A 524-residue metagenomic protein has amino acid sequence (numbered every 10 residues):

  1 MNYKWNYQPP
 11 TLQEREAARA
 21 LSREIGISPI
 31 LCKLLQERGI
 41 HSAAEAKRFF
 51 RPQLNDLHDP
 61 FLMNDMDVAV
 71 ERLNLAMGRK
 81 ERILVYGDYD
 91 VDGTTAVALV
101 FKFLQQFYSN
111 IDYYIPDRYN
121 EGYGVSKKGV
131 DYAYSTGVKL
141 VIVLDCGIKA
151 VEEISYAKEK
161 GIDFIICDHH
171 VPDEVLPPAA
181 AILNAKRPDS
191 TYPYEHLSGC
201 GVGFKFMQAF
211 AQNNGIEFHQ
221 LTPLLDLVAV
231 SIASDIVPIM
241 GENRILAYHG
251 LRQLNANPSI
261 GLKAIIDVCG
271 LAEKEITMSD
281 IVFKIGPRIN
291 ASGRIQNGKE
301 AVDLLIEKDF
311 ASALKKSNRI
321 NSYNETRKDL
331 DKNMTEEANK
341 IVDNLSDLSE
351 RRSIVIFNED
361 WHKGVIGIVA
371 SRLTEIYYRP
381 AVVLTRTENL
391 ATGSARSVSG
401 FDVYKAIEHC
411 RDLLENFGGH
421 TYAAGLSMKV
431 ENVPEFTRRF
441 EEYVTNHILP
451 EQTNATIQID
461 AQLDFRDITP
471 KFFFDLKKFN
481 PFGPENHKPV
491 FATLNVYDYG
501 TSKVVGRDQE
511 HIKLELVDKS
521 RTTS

Functional and structural regions predicted by a protein language model:
N2, P10-L140, K160-G161, A211-E435 (+2 more regions): Hydrophobic helix-and-loop "lid/oligomerization" segment in the mid-to-C-terminal part of catalytic domains
L75, V171-N184, L516-R521: Acidic-glycine-rich active-site phosphate/pyrophosphate-binding loop
L99, P177-I216, L221-A233: Short alpha-helices
Y114, L144, C167-H169, L183-A185 (+1 more regions): Generic beta-sheet signal
Y119-E121, A150, H170-V175, D189-T191 (+2 more regions): Short gly/pro/ser/thr-enriched loop/turn and capping motifs at secondary-structure boundaries
A150-V151, D235: Intrinsically disordered, low-complexity regulatory tails of plant transcription factors and co-regulators
R411-E415, Y443-L449: A common structural junction motif
I459-T523: Accessory interdomain/linker segments of ATP-dependent helicases and helicase-like nucleic-acid enzymes that mediate
